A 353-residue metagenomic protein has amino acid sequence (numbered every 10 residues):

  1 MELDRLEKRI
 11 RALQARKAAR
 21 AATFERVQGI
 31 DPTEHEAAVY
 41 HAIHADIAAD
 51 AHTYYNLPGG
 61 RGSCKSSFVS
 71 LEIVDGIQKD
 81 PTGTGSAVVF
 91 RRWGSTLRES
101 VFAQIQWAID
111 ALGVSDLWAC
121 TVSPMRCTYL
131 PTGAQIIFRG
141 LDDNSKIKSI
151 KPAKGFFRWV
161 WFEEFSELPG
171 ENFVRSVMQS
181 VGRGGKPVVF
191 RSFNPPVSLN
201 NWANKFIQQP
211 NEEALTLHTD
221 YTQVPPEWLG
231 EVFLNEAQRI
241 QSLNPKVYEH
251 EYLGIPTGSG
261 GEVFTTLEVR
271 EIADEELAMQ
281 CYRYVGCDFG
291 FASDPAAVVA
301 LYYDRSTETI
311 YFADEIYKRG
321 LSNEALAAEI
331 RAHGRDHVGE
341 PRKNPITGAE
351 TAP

Functional and structural regions predicted by a protein language model:
M1-Y54: Pre-P-loop entry segment of helicase/translocase ATPase cores
Y55-P58, V88, R191: Short hydrophobic/aromatic beta-strand immediately N-terminal to the Walker A/P-loop
S66-G83: Walker A/P-loop NTP-binding motif
G85-L97: Conserved RecA-like ASCE P-loop NTPase motor core of nucleic-acid helicases/translocases
T96-R158: Inter-Walker segment of RecA-like/P-loop motor cores
W159, E167-N244: ASCE P-loop NTPase helicase motor core
P225-G290, D294: ATPase catalytic-site recognition across NTP-hydrolyzing enzymes
A300-P353: Nucleic-acid-processing active sites and adjacent nucleic-acid-binding tracks, predominantly divalent metal-dependent
